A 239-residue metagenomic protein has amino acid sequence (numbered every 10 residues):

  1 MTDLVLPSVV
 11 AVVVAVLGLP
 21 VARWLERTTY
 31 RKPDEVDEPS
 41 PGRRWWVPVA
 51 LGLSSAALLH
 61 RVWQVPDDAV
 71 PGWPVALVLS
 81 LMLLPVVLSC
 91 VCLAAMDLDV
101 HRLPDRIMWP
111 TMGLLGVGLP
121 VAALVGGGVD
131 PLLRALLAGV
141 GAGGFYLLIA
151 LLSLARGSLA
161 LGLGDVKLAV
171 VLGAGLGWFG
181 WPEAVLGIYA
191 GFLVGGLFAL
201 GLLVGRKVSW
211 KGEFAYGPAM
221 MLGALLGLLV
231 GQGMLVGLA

Functional and structural regions predicted by a protein language model:
M1-A239: A membrane-topology feature that recognizes alpha-helical transmembrane segments and their immediate juxtamembrane
